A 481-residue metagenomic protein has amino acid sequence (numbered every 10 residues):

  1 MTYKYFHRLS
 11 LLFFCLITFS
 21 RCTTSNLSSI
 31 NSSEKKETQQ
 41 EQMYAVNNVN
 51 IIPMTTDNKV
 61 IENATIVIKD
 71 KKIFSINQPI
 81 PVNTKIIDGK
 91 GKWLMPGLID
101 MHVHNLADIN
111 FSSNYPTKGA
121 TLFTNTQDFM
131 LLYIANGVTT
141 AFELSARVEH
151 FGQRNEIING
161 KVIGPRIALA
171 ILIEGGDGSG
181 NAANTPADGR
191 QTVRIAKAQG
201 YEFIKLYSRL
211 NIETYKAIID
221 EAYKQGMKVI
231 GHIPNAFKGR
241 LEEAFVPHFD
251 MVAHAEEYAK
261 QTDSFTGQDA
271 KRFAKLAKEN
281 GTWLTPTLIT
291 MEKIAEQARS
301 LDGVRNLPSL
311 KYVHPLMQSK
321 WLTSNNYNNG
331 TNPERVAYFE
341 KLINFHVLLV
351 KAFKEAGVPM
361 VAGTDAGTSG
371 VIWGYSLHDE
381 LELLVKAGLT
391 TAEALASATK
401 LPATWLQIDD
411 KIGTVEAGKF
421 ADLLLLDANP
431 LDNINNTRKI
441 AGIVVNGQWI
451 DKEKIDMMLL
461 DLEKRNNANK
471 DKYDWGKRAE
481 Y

Functional and structural regions predicted by a protein language model:
M1-E34: Bacterial Sec-dependent N-terminal signal peptides
I30-N31, K36-T38, Q42-M43, I51 (+1 more regions): Histidine-rich, glycine-flanked metal-binding segment
E34-K36, I51-T65, N77-Q78, I372 (+2 more regions): Acidic, glycine-enriched loop/beta-strand segments at the rims of small-molecule binding/catalytic pockets
K92-I157, N184-A187, G239-D250: Metal-associated gating/positioning segment near the N- to mid-region
N105-L122, I173-P186, Y258-G267, T331-Y338: Acidic/histidine-rich helix-loop elements that form or flank divalent-metal/phosphate-binding sites at the catalytic
T126-V148, G164-E174, I195-R209, I219 (+4 more regions): Divalent metal-dependent hydrolysis catalytic cores, especially in the metallo-beta-lactamase
E149-G152, S208-E221, Q268-D269: Active-site-adjacent beta->alpha loops and helix N-cap segments on the catalytic face of soluble alpha/beta enzymes
E202-L210, Q261-E382, K386-A387, L462 (+1 more regions): Active-site neighborhoods of metal-dependent hydrolases
